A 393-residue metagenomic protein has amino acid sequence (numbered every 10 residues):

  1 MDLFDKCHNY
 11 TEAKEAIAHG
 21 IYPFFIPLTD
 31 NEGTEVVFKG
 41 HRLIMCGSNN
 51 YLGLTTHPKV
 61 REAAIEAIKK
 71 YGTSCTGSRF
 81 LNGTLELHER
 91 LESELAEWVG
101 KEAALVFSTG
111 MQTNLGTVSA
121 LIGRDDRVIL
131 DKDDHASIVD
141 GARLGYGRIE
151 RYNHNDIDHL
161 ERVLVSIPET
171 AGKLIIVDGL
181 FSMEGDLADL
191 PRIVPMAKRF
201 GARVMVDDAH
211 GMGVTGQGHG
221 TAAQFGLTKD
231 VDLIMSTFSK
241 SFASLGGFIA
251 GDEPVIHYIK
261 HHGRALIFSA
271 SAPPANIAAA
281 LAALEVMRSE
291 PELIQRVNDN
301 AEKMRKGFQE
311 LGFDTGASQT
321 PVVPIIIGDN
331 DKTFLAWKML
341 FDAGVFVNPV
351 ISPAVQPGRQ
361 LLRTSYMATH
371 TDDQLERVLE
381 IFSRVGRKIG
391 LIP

Functional and structural regions predicted by a protein language model:
L3, P58, E62-E66, K70 (+4 more regions): PLP-dependent enzyme catalytic core of the Aspartate aminotransferase-like
D5-T73, A202: N-terminal "arm"/small-domain region of PLP-dependent enzymes with the aminotransferase-like
E62, E66-G110: Conserved N-terminal alpha-helix of the aminotransferase class I/II PLP-enzyme fold
T117-A136: Conserved PLP-anchoring active-site segment centered on the Schiff-base-forming lysine
E150, H154-V206: Active-site phosphate-binding strand-loop segment of PLP-dependent enzymes
A223-Y258: Active-site PLP attachment segment
S271-E290, R296, N300-R305, Q309-L311: Structural motif of enzymes handling amino- and sulfur-group chemistry
Q295-E302, Q309-G344, A354, G358-R359 (+1 more regions): Conserved PLP-binding catalytic core of the aspartate aminotransferase-like
